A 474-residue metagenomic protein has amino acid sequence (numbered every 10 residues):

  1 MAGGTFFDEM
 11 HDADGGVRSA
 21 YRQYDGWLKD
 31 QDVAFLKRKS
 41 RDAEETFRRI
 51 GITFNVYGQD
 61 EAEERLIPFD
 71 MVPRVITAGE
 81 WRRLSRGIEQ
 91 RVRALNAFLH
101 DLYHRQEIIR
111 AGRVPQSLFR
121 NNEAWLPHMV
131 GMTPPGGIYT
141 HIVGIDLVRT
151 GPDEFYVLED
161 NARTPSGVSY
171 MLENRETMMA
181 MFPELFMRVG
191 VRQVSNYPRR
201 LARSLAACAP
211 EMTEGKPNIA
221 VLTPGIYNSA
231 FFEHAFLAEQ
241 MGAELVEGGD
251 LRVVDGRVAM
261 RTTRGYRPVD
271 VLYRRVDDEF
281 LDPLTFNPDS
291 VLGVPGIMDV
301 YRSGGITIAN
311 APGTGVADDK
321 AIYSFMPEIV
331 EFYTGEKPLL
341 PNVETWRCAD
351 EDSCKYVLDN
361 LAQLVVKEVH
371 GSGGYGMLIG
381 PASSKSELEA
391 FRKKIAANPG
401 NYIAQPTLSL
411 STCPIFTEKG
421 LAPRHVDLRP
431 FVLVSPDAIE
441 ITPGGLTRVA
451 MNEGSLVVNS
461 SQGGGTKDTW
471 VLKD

Functional and structural regions predicted by a protein language model:
M1-D474: Preference for protein termini
